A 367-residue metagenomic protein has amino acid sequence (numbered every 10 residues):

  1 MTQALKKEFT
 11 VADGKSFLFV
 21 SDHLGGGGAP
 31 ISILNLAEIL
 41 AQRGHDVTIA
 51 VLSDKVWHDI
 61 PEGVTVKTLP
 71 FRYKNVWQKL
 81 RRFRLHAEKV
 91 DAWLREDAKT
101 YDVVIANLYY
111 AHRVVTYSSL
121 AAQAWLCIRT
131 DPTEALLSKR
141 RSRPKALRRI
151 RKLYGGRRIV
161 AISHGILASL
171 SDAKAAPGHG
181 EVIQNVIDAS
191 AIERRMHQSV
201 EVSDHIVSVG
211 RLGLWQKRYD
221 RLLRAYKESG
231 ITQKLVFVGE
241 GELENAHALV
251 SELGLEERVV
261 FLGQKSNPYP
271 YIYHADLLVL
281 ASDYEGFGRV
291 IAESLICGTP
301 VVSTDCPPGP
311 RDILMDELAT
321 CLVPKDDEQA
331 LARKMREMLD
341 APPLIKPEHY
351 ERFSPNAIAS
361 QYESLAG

Functional and structural regions predicted by a protein language model:
L5-K6, F19-G26, I31, I39-R81 (+2 more regions): N-terminal strand-loop element at the rim of the active site of nucleotide-sugar-dependent glycosyltransferases
P30-N35, D204, R211-E228: A conserved mid-protein helix/loop that constitutes part of the nucleotide-sugar donor-binding site
D91, R95, R141-I159: Membrane-proximal helix-turn-helix segments that form the acceptor-binding/catalytic region of lipid-linked
A106-H112, I128: Short His-centered aromatic/hydrophobic patch
V114, Y154-G180, A189, A248: A short, active-site helix/loop in glycosyltransferases that binds the activated sugar's phosphate group
Q264, D283: Aromatic "clamp/platform" in nucleotide-sugar-dependent glycosyltransferases that forms part of the donor/acceptor
P300-T304: Short hydrophobic beta-strand element within catalytic cores of glycosyltransferases and related nucleotide-activated
M315-E328, R336-P342: Conserved acidic donor-binding segment of nucleotide-sugar-dependent glycosyltransferases
